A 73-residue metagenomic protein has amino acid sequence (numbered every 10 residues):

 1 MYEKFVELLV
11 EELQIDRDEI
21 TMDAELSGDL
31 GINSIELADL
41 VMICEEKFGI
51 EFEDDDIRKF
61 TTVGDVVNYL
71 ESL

Functional and structural regions predicted by a protein language model:
M1-D18, E71-S72: Thiotemplate assembly-line natural product biosynthesis machinery
E12-D29, F48-K59: Phosphopantetheine carrier-protein modules
S34: Catalytic nucleophile serine of serine hydrolases, specifically the conserved "nucleophile elbow" pentapeptide
L40: Residues within the DNA-recognition helix of helix-turn-helix
